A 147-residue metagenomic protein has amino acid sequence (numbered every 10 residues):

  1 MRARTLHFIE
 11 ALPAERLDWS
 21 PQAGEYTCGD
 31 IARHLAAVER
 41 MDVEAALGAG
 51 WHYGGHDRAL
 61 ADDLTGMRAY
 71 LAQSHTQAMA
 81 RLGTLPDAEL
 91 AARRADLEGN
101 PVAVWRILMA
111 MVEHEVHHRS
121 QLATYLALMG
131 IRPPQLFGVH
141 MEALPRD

Functional and structural regions predicted by a protein language model:
A3-L6, R16-D57, D96-D147: Short, contiguous alpha-helical
T5-F8, S74: Amphipathic alpha-helical packing segments from all-alpha helical-bundle domains
E44-P86: Helix-adjacent hinge/juxtasegments
L82-E98: Acidic catalytic patch
